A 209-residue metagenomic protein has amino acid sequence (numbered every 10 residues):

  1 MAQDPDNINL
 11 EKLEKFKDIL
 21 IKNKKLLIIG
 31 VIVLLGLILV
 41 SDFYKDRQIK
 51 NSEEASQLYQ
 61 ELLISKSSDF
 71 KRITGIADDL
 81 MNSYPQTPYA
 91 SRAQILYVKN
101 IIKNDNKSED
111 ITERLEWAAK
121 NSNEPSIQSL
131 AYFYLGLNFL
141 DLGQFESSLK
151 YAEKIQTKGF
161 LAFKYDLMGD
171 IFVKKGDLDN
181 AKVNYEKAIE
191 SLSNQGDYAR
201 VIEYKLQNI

Functional and structural regions predicted by a protein language model:
M1-G36: N-terminal positive-inside, membrane-proximal cytosolic segments immediately preceding the first
F70-K71, K107-S108, F145, L178: TPR-repeat structural position
M81-A90, K120-Q128, L142, K154-F163 (+1 more regions): Short solvent-exposed coil/turn linkers within tandem alpha-helical repeat scaffolds
N104-D105, L142, K175: Structural motif corresponding to the intra-repeat A-B loop/turn of tetratricopeptide repeats
